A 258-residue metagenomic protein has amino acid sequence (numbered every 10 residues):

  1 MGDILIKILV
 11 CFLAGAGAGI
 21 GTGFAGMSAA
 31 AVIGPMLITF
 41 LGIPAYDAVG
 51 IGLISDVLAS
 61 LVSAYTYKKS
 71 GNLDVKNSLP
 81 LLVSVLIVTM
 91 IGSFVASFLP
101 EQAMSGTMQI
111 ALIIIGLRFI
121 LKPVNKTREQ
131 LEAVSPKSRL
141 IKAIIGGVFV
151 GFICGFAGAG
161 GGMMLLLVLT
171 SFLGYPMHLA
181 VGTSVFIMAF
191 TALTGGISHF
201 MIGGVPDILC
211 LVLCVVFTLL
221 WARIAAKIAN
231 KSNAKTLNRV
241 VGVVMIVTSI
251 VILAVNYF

Functional and structural regions predicted by a protein language model:
M1-A18, G34, I38-F40, A45 (+4 more regions): Juxtamembrane transmembrane-helix boundary motif
G19, V49-V57, L86, V181-A192 (+1 more regions): Transmembrane helix-bundle signature of multi-pass membrane transporters/permeases
I20-A29, K69-L73, F172-G182, K235: Membrane-helix interface "capping/anchor" motifs
F24-I33, G158-V168: Transmembrane helix boundary and interhelical junction motifs in multipass membrane proteins
I43-I51, K76-P80, G174-V185: Membrane-interface alpha-helices at helix entry/exit sites of multi-pass transporters
S55, T183-H199, L209-A222: A small-residue-rich subset of transmembrane alpha-helices
A59-L61: Central hydrophobic cores of alpha-helical transmembrane segments in multi-pass inner-membrane proteins across all
T127-R128, A159-M164, Y175-L179: Short, structured loop/turn "capping" segments at alpha-beta junctions
